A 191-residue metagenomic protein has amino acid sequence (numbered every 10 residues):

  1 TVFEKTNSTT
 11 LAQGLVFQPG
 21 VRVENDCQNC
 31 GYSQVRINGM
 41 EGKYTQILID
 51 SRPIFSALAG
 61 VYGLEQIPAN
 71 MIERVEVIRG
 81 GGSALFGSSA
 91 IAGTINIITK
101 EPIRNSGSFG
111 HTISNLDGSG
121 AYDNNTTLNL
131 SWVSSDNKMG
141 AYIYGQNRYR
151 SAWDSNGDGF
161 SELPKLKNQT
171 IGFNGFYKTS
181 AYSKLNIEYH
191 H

Functional and structural regions predicted by a protein language model:
T1: Acidic/histidine-rich, surface-exposed loop or edge segments in extracytoplasmic proteins
E4-T10, E24-N70, R79-N96, K100-R104 (+1 more regions): Flexible, glycine/serine/threonine-rich loop segments and coil->beta-strand junctions that form periplasmic-facing
L15: Active-site-adjacent helical/loop segments in soluble small-molecule enzymes
Q18: Acidic-histidine catalytic/liganding microenvironments
Q34, R74, T94, N125-N129 (+1 more regions): Membrane-embedded beta-strand positions in outer-membrane beta-barrel channels/transporters
S89-I91, Y122-T126, K165-Q169: Residues that define the transmembrane beta-barrel architecture of outer-membrane proteins
R104-S114, G118, N129-H191: Periplasmic-side early beta-strands and strand-to-turn transitions of outer-membrane beta-barrels
